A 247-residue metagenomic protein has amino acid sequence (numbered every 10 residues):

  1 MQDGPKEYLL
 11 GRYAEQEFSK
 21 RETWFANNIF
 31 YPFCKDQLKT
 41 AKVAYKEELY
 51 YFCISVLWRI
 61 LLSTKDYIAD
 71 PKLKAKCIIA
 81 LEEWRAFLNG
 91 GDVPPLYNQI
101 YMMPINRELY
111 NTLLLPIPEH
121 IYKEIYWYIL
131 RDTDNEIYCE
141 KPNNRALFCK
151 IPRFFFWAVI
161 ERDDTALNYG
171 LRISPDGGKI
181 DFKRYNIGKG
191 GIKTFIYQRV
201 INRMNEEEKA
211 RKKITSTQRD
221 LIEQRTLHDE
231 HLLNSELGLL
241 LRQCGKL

Functional and structural regions predicted by a protein language model:
M1-R21, C34: An N-terminal structural lobe/cap that precedes and organizes the functional/catalytic core across diverse proteins
Y8, R12-A14, F52-I60, K150-P152 (+1 more regions): Structured loops at beta-to-helix junctions and adjacent beta-edge loops in soluble globular domains
E17-K20, Y50-N89: Short flanking/linker segments adjacent to small metal-binding domains or redox-active Cys/His motifs
R21-I29: Short cysteine/histidine-rich zinc-coordinating motifs and their immediately flanking basic loops
I29, C34-D36, Y67, P71 (+2 more regions): Generic alpha-helical propensity signal that fires on short helical segments and nearby coil/disordered stretches
Y31-E48: Short microdomains enriched in Cys/His and/or Lys/Arg
K74-L247: C-terminal, charged low-complexity interaction regions
